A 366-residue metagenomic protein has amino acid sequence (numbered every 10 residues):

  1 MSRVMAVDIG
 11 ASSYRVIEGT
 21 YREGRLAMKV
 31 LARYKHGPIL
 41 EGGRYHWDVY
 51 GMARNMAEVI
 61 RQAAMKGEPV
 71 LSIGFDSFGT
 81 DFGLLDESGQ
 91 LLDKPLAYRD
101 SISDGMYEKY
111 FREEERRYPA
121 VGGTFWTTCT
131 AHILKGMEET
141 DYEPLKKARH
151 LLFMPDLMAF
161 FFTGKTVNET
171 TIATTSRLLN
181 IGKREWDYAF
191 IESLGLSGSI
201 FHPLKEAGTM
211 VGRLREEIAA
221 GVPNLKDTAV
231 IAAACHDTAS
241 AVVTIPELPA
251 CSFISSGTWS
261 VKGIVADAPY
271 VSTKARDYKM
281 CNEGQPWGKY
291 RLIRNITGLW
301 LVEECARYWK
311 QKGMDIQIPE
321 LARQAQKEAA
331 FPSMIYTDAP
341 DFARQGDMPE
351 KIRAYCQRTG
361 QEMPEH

Functional and structural regions predicted by a protein language model:
M1-D93, K147, A219-A220, N224-I231: N-terminal glycine/serine-rich phosphate-binding loop of ATP-dependent small-molecule kinases, especially carbohydrate
M5-A6, E18-T20, F111-T124, H132-K165 (+3 more regions): Active-site core segments that coordinate phosphate-bearing ligands/cofactors across diverse enzyme families
S13, E206-L214, C235: Glycine-rich phosphate-binding loops at beta-strand->alpha-helix junctions
H36-G42, R117, V167-T174, S197-I200 (+1 more regions): Gly-rich Lys/Arg/Thr-decorated short loops/hinges at beta-loop-alpha junctions or inter-strand turns that position
R61, M65-Y98, G122-T128, P155 (+2 more regions): Short beta-strand-loop/turn "lid" adjacent to the catalytic site in phosphate-handling enzymes
E68, S199, P249: Structured loop/turn residues at beta-strand edges in well-structured enzyme cores
L96, D100-R112: Short alpha-helix plus adjacent loop in nuclease-associated cores
L194-A207: A conserved helix-loop-beta module that forms one wall/lid of the active-site cleft in ATP-utilizing catalytic domains
